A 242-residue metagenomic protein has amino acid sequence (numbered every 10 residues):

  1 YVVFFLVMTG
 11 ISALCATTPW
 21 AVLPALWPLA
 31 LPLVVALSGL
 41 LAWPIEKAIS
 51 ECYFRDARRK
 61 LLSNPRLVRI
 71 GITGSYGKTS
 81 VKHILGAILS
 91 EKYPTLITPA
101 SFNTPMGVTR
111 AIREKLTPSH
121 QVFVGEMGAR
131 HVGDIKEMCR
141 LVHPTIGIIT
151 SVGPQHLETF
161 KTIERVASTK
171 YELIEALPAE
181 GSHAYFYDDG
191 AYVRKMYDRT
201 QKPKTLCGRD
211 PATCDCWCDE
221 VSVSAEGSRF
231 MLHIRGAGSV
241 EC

Functional and structural regions predicted by a protein language model:
Y1-T9: Switch/coupling subdomain of P-loop NTPase systems
G10-L29, L33-V34, S38-L67, A87-E172: ATP-dependent carboxylate-amine ligase catalytic core
R69-L89: Glycine-rich phosphate-binding P-loop
T73, S80-V81, T98, T150 (+1 more regions): Ser/Thr-centric signal marking residues that sit in or immediately flank functional binding/regulatory motifs
G74, A100, E126-M127, Y185-D188: Small/polar loops that bind or transfer phosphate-bearing groups
Y76, F102, H131, P211 (+1 more regions): Residue-level detector of flexible, active-site-proximal loop/helix-junction positions within diverse enzyme catalytic
I149-C242: Acidic, Mg2+-coordinating active-site environments of NTP-dependent enzymes
